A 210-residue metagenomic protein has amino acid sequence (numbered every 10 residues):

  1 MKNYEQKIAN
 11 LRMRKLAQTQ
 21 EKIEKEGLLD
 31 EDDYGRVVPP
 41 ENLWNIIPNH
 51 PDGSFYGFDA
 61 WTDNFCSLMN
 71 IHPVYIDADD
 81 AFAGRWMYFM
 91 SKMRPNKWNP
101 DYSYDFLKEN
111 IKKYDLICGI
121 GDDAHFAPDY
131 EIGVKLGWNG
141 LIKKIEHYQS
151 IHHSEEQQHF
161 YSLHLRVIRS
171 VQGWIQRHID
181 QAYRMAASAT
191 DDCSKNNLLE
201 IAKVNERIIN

Functional and structural regions predicted by a protein language model:
M1-Y148: Long, non-catalytic protein-protein interaction scaffolds
V134, W138-N210: Structured, charged N-terminal subsegments at the starts of enzyme catalytic cores and at intra-chain domain/subunit
